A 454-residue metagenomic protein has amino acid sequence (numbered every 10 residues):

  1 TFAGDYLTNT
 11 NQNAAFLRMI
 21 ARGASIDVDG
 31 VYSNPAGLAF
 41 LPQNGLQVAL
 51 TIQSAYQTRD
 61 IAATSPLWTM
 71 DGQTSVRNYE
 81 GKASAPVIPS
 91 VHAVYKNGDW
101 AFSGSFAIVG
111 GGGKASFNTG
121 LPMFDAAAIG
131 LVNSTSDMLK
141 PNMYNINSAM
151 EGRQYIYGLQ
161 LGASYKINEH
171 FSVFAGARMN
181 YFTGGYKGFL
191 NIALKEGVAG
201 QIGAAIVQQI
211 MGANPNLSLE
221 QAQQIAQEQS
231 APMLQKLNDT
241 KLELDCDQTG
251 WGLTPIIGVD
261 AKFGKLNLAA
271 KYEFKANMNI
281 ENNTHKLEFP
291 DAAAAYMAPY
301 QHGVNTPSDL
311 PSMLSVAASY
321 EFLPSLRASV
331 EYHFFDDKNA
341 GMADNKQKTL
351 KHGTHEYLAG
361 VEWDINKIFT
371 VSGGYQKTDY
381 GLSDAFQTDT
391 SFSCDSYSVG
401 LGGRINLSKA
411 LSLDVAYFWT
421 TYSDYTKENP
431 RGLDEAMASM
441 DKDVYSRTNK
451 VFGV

Functional and structural regions predicted by a protein language model:
F2-G111, F392, F418: N-terminal, post-signal peptide beta-strand-biased segments of exported outer-membrane/organellar beta-barrel and other
D29, S84-P89, Y155-L159, T249-P255 (+5 more regions): Residues that define the transmembrane beta-barrel architecture of outer-membrane proteins
L46, D99-F102, H170-V173, K265-L268 (+3 more regions): Repeated loop/turn-to-beta-strand initiation elements of outer-membrane beta-barrel proteins
V48-Y56, G104-I108, A175-M179, A270-F274 (+3 more regions): Transmembrane beta-barrel strands of outer-membrane/channel proteins
P66-T74, N118-I146, G185-D245, I280-G303 (+2 more regions): Solvent-exposed loop segments that connect transmembrane elements
V94-N97, L161, Y165, I257-F263 (+7 more regions): Residue-level signature of outer-membrane beta-barrel architecture
I256-E281, G303-G381: Detector for outer-membrane/organellar transmembrane beta-barrel domains, recognizing the amphipathic beta-strand
G403-I405, L411, Y417, S446-V454: Outer-membrane beta-barrel "beta-signal"
